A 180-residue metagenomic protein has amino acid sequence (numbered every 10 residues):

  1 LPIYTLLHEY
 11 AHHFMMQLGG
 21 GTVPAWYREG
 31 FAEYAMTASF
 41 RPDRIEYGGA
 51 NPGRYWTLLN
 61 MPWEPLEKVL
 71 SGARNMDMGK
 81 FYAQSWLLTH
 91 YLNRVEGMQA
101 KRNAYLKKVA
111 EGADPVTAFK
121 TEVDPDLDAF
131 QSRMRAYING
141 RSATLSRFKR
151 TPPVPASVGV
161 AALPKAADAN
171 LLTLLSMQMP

Functional and structural regions predicted by a protein language model:
L1, G19-G159: Acidic/His/Gly-enriched intrinsically disordered linker/tail segments that often contain short helix/coil "MoRF-like"
P2-A11: Short alpha-helix carrying the canonical HExxH Zn2+-binding catalytic motif
A11-H12, E33: A broadly conserved amphipathic alpha-helix scaffold signal in soluble, globular proteins
H13-Q17: Short alpha-helical functional segments enriched in proximate histidine and acidic residues
V158-P180: Alpha-helical segment of the N-proximal tetratricopeptide repeat
